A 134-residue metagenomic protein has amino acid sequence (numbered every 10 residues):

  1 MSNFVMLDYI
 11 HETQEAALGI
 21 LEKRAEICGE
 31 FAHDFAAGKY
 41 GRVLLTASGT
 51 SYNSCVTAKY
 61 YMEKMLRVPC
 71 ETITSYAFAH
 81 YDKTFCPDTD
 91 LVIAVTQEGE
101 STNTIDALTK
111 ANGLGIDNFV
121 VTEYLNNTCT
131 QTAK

Functional and structural regions predicted by a protein language model:
M1-Y40: Cofactor-/ligand-binding subdomain signature composed of acidic, glycine-rich, tryptophan-containing flexible loops
G29, A36-K134: Glycine-rich phosphate-binding loops that contact phosphosugars or nucleotide phosphates
